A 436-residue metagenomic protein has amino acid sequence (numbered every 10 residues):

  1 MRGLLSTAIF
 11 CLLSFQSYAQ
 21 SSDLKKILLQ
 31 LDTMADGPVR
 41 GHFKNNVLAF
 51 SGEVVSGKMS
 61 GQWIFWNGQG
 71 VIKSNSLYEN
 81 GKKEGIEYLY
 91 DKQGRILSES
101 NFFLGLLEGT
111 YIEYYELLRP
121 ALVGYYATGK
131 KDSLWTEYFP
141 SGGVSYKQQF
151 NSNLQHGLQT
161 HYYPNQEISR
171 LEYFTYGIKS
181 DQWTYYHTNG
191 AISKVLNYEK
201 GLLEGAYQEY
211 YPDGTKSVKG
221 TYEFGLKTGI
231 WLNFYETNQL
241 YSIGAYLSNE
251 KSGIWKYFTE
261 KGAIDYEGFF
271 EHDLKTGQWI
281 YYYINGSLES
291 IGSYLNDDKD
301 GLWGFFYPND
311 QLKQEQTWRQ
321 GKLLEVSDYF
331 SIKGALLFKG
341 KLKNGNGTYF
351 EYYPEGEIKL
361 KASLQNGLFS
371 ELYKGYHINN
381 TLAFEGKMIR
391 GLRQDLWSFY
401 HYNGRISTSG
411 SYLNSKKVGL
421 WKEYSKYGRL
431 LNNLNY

Functional and structural regions predicted by a protein language model:
M1-K25: Bacterial Sec-dependent N-terminal signal peptides
S17-Y436: Glycine/tyrosine- and acidic-biased, solvent-exposed loop/turn segments at the edges of beta-strands
